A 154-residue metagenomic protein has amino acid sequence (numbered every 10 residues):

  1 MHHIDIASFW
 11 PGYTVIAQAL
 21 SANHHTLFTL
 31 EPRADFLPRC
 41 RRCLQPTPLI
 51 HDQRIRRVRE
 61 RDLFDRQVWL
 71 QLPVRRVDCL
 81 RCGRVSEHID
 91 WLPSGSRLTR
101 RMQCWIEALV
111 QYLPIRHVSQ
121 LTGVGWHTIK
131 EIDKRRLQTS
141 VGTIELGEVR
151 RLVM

Functional and structural regions predicted by a protein language model:
M1-R81, H88: Short, conserved DNA-binding cores of transcription-related domains
L44-T47, R57-M154: Short, positively charged, Gly/Tyr-enriched micro-motifs that form contact patches at catalytic or ligand/partner
